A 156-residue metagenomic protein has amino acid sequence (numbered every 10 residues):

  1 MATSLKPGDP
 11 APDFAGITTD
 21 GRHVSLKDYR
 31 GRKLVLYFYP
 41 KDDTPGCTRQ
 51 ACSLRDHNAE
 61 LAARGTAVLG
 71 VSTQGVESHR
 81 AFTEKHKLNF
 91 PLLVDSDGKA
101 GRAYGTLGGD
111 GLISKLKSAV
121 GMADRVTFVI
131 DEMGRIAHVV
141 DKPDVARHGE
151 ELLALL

Functional and structural regions predicted by a protein language model:
M1-L156: Chalcogenol-based redox active-site neighborhoods
